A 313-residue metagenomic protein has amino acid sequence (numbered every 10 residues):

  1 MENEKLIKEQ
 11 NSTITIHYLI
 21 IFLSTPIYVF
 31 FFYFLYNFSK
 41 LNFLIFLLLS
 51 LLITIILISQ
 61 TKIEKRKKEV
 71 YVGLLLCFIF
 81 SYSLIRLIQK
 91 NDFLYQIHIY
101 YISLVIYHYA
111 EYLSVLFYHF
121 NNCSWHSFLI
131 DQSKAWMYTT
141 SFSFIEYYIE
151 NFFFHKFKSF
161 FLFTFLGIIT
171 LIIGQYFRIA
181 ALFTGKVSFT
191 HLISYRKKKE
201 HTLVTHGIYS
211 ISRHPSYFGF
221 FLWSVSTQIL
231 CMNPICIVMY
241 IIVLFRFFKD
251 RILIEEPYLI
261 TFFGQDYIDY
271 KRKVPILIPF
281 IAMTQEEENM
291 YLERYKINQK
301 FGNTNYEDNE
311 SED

Functional and structural regions predicted by a protein language model:
M1-K199, T227-D313: Membrane-anchoring alpha-helices and their flanking helix-loop junctions
L192-F220: Active-site-proximal inter-transmembrane loops
